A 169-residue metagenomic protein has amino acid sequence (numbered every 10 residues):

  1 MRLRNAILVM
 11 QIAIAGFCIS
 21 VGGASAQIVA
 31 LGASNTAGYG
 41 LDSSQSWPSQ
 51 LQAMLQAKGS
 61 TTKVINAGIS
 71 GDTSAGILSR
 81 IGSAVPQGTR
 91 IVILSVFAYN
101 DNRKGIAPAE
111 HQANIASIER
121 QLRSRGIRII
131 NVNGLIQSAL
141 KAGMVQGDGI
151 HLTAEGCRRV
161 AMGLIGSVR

Functional and structural regions predicted by a protein language model:
M1-Q11: Bacterial N-terminal signal peptides that target proteins for export
V9-S20: Bacterial N-terminal signal peptides
V21-A26: Sec/Tat signal peptide C-region and signal peptidase I cleavage site
Q27-L41: Catalytic nucleophile-elbow at a beta strand-turn-alpha helix junction centered on a G-D-S/GDSL motif, marking
Y39-S44, K104-P108: Short, solvent-exposed loop/turn segments at secondary-structure boundaries
D42, S70-A75: Acidic-and-aromatic substrate-binding clefts and catalytic sites of carbohydrate-active enzymes
S49-K63, T73-R169: Alpha-helical cap/lid subdomain in secreted, periplasmic, or secretory-pathway luminal O-acyl-processing enzymes
